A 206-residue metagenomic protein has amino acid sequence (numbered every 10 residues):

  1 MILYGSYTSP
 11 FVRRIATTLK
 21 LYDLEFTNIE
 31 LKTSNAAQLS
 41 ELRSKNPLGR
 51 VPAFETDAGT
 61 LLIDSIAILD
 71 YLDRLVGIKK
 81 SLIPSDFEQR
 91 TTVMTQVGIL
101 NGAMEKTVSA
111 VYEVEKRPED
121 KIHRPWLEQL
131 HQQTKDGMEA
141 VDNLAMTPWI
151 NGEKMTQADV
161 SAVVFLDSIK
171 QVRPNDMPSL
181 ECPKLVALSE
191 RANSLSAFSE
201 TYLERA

Functional and structural regions predicted by a protein language model:
M1-R124: GST-like domain detector, emphasizing the conserved glutathione-binding G-site in the N-terminal thioredoxin-like
S9, F87, T156, C182-P183 (+1 more regions): Serine-centered coil/turn micro-motif
L69, D73, M94-V97, M138 (+2 more regions): Non-transmembrane alpha-helical segments in soluble domains of secreted/periplasmic/extracellular proteins
K80-S85, W149-E153, P178-S179, S199-E204: Short, hydrophobic secondary-structure boundary micro-motifs
L100-E190: GST-like fold's C-terminal all-alpha helical module
K135-M138, N143, N193-A206: Charged/polar, low-hydrophobicity segments characteristic of intrinsically disordered regions and flexible loops
